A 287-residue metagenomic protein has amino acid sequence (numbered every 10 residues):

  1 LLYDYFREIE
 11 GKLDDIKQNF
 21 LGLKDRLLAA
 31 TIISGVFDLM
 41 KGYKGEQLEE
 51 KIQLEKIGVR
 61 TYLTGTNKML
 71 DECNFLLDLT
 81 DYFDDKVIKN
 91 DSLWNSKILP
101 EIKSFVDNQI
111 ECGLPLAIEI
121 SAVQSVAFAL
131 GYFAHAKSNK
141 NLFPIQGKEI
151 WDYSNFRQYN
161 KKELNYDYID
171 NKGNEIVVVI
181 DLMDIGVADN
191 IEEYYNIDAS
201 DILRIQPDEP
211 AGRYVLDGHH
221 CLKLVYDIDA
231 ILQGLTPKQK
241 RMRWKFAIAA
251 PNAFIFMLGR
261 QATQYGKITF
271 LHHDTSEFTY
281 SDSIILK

Functional and structural regions predicted by a protein language model:
L1-K287: Long, low-complexity, Lys/Arg-enriched
